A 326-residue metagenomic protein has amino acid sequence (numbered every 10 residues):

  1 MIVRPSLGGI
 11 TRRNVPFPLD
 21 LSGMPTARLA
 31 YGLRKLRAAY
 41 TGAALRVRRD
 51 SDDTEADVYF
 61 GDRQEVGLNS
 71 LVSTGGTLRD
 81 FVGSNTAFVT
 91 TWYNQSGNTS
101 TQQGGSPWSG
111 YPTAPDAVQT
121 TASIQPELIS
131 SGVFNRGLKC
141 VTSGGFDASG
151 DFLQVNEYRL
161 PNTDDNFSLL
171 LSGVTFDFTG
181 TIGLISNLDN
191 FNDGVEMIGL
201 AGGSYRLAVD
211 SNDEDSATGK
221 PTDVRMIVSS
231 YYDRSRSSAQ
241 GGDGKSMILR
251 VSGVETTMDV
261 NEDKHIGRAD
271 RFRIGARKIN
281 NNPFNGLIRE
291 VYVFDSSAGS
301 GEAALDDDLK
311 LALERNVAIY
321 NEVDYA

Functional and structural regions predicted by a protein language model:
M1-R13, G202-S204, V323-A326: Short, intrinsically disordered N-terminal pre-domain segments
G8-S51: N-terminal module-boundary/linker segments of secreted carbohydrate-active enzymes
K35-A38, R79, E127-S130, N156-L169 (+4 more regions): Extracellular/lumenal carbohydrate-interaction signature centered on repeated Trp-anchored short motifs
K35-Y93: Low-complexity, highly charged intrinsically disordered N-terminal segments that act as targeting/localization
A39-S51, V141-G144, L184-I185, R271-R273: Short, hydrophobic/proline-enriched secondary-structure or compact coil segments at domain edges
V82-N85, T90-A148, L169-T179, D189-D263: Extracellular glycan-interaction surfaces
A208-D210, G267-V293, A298-S300: Extracellular glycan-interaction patches encoded by glycine-rich segments
E290-A326: Extended recognition patches within non-cytosolic domains
